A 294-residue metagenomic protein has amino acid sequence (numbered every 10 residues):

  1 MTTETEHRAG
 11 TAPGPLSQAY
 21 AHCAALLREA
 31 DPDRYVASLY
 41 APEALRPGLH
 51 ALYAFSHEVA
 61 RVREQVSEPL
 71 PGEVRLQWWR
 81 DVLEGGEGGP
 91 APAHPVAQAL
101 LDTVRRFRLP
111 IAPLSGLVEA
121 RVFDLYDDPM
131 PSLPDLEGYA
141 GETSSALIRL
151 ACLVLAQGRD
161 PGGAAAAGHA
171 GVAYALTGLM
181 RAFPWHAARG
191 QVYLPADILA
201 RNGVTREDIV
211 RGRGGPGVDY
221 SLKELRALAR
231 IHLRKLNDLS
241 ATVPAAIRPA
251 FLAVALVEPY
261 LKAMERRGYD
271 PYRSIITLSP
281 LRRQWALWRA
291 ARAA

Functional and structural regions predicted by a protein language model:
T2-L101, P110-R121, A140-R149, D160-A175 (+2 more regions): Catalytic cores of Mg2+-dependent Asp-rich isoprenoid enzymes
F107: Cofactor-binding active-site loop characterized by glycine-rich and histidine/acidic residues
V122-D135, G212-G214: Acidic/His metal-coordination segments adjacent to aromatic residues that form catalytic metal sites in metalloenzymes
